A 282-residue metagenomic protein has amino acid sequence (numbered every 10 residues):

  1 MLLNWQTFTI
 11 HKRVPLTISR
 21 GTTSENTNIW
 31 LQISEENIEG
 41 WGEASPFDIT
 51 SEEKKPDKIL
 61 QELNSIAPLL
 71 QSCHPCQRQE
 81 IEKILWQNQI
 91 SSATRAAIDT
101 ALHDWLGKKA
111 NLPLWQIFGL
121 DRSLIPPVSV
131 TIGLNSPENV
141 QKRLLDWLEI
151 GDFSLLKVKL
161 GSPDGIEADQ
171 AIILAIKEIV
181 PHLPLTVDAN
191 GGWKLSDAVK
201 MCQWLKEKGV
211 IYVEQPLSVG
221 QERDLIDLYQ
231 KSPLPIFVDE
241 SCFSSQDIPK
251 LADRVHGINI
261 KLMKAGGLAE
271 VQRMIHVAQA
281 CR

Functional and structural regions predicted by a protein language model:
M1-F8, I18-S24, E82-W86, G107-K108 (+1 more regions): N-terminal amphipathic alpha-helix/helix-capping segment at the start of soluble metabolic enzymes
M1-W41, S45-T50: Structured beta-strand/loop patches that form or line metal/cofactor-binding pockets in enzymes
L31, N37, I98, N111 (+6 more regions): Conserved, mostly hydrophobic/aromatic
S34-K109: Metal- or metallocofactor-binding catalytic centers and their adjacent structured scaffolds across diverse enzyme
E43, L155-K157, E214, F237 (+1 more regions): Conserved beta-strand positions in the central sheet of alpha/beta enzyme cores
L106-G107, L205, Y229, A278: A generic structural signal for well-ordered alpha-helical segments
Q116-S232: Metal-dependent enolase-superfamily TIM-barrel catalytic cores that perform enediolate-based chemistry
G220-R282: Catalytic alpha/beta core domains of metabolic enzymes, predominantly
